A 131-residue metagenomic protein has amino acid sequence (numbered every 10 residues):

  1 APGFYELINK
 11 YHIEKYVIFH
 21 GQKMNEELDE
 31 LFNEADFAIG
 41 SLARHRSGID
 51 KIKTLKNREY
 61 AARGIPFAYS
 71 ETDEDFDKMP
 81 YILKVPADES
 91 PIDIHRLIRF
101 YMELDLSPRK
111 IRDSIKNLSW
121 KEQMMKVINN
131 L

Functional and structural regions predicted by a protein language model:
A1-F4, D75-D77: Short, charged/polar "capping" segments at the starts of alpha-helices and the immediately preceding loops
F4-E30, F37: Nucleotide-activated donor-binding/catalytic signature segment of Leloir-type glycosyltransferases, i.e., the conserved
Q22-E26, T54, P91, K121: Structural motif corresponding to alpha-helix initiation and N-cap regions
E26-L28, A38-E59, A68-M79: Nucleotide-sugar-dependent
N33-E34, A62: Flexible glycine/serine/alanine-rich "lid" or loop that lines and gates the nucleotide-sugar donor pocket in diverse
G64-P66: Proline-centered loop/turn at the N-terminus of a beta-strand
F76-R99: Change "using UDP/GDP/dTDP sugars" to "using nucleotide sugars
E89-I92, M102-L131: A charged, aromatic-enriched C-terminal amphipathic alpha-helix characteristic of glycosyltransferases across folds
